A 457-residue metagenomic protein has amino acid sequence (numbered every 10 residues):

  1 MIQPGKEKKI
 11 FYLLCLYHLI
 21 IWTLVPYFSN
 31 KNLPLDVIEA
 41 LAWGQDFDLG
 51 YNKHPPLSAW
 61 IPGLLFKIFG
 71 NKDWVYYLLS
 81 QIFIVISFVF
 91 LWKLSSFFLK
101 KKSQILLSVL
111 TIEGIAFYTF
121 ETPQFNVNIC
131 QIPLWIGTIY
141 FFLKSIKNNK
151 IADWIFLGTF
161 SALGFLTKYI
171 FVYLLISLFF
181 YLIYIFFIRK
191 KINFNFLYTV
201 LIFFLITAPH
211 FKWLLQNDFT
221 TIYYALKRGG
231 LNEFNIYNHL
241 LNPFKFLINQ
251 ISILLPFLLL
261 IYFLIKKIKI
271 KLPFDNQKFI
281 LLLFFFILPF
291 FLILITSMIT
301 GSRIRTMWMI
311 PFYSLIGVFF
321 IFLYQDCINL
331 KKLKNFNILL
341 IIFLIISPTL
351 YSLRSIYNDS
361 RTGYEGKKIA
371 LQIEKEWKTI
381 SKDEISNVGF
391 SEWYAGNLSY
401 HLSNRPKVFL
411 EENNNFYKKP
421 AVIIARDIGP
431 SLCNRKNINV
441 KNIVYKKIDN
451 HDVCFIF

Functional and structural regions predicted by a protein language model:
K8-Y12, L91-G114, I132-P133: Transmembrane-helix signature of polytopic, membrane-embedded enzymes that assemble or transfer cell-envelope glycans
D46, D153-Y169, I202-L205: Membrane-interface alpha helices of multi-pass inner-membrane proteins
L78-L99, I136-F141: Transmembrane-helix motifs of polytopic, lipid-linked glycan transferases
F120-Q131: Short acidic/glycine- and proline-prone juxtamembrane loop motifs at membrane-interface regions of multi-pass membrane
T138-D153: Membrane-interface transmembrane helices that cradle and orient dolichyl/undecaprenyl
L163, L175-K278, P289-L294, I299: Transmembrane-lumen/periplasm boundary regions of multi-pass, lipid-linked membrane glycan transferases
D326-S355: Signature aromatic-anchored transmembrane alpha helix within multi-pass, membrane-resident enzymes that catalyze glycan
D359-Y417, A421-D427: Short periplasmic/luminal acceptor-recognition loop of GT-C membrane glycosyltransferases, typified by
